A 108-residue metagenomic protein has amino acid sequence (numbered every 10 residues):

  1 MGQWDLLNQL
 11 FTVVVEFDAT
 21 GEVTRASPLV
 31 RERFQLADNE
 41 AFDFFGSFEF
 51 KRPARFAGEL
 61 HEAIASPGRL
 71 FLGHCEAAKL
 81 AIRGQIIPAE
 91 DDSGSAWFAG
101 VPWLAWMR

Functional and structural regions predicted by a protein language model:
G2-W4, N8-G68, L72-C75: PAS-family sensory domains
L29-R31, Q85-E90: A short, sequence-level motif marking secondary-structure junctions
A65, A78, D91-D92: A short, structural micro-pattern
K79-G84: A short beta-strand signature within small-molecule sensing/ligand-binding domains used in signal transduction
I87-R108: Sensory coupling linkers of modular signal transduction proteins
